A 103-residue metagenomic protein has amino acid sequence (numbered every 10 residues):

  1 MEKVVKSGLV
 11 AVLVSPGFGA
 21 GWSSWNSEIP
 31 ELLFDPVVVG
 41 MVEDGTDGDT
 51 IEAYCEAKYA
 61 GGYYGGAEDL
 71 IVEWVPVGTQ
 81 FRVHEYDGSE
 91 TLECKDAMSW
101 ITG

Functional and structural regions predicted by a protein language model:
E2-G103: Catalytic phosphate/metal-binding cores of nucleic-acid and nucleotide-processing enzymes, i.e., regions that mediate
